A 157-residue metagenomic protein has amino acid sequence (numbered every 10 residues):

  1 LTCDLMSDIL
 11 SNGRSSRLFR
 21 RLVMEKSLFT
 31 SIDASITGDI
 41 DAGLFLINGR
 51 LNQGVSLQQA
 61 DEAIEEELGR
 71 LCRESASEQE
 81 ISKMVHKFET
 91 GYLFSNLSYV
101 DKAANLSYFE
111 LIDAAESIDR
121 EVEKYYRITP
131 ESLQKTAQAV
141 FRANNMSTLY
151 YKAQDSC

Functional and structural regions predicted by a protein language model:
L1-S15, Y108-F109, K124: His/Glu-based metal-binding/catalytic segments typifying zinc-dependent metallopeptidases
L5, A34, T136-A137: Short beta-alpha junctions and helix-cap segments that line functional grooves
R20-R73, E78-R127, N145-K152: M16 family metallopeptidases and their MPP-like homologs
R127-C157: In a subset of proteins, long, contiguous C-terminal domains/tails are tracked
